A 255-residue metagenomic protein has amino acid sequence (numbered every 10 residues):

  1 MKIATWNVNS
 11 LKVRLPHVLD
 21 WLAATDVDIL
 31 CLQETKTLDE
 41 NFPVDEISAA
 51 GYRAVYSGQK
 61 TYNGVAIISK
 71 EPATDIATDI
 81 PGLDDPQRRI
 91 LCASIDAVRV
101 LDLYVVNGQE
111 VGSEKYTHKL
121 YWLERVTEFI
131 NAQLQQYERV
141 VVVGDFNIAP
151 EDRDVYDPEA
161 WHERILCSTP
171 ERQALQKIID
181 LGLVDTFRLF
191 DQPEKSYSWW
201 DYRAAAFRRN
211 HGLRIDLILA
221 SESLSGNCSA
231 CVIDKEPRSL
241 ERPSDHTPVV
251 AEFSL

Functional and structural regions predicted by a protein language model:
M1-S10, A97-G112, V143, H246: Active-site-proximal beta-strand elements of phosphoester/diester hydrolases
M1-Y52, K60-V65, P150: N-terminal, active-site-proximal structural segment of metallo-dependent hydrolase catalytic domains
W6-N7, L22-E40, V100, I130-D152 (+4 more regions): Active-site beta-strand/loop signature of hydrolases that rely on acidic residues for catalysis
T35-L38, F42-E110: Structured beta-strand-rich core segments of catalytic domains in phosphoester-bond hydrolases
A50, E124-I215: Metal-dependent phosphoesterases centered on the DNase I-like endonuclease/exonuclease/phosphatase
T61-D75, E194, A206-N227, F253: Conserved beta strand-loop-helix elements of the APE1-like EEP
P81, V106-L123, E159-R164: Surface-exposed cleft-lining segments at the edges of enzyme active sites
V232-L255: Surface polyanion/phosphate-binding segment centered on an Asp-His-Pro turn
